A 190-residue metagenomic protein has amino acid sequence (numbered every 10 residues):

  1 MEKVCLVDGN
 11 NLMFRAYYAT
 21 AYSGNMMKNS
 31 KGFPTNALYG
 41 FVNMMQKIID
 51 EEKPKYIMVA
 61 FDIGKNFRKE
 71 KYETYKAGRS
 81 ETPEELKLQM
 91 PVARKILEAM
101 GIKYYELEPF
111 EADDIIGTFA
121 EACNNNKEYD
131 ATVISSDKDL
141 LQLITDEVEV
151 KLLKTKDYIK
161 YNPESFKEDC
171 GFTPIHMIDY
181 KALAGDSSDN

Functional and structural regions predicted by a protein language model:
E2-I134, K138-K160: Noncatalytic, basic helical substrate-engagement surface that gates or grips nucleic-acid strands
E111, N162, T173-H176: Secondary-structure junction/capping motif
E121-N125, D169-N190: Extended, structured, electrostatic nucleic-acid-contact surfaces
I159-D169: Short, charged, surface-exposed secondary-structure boundary motifs
